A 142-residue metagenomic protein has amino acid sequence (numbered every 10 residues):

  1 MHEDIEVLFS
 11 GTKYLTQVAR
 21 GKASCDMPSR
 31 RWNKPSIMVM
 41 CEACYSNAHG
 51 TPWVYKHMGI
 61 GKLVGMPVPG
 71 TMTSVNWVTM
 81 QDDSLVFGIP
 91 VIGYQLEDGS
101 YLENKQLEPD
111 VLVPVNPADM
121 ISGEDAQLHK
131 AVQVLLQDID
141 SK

Functional and structural regions predicted by a protein language model:
M1-K142: C-terminal "post-core" interaction segments
